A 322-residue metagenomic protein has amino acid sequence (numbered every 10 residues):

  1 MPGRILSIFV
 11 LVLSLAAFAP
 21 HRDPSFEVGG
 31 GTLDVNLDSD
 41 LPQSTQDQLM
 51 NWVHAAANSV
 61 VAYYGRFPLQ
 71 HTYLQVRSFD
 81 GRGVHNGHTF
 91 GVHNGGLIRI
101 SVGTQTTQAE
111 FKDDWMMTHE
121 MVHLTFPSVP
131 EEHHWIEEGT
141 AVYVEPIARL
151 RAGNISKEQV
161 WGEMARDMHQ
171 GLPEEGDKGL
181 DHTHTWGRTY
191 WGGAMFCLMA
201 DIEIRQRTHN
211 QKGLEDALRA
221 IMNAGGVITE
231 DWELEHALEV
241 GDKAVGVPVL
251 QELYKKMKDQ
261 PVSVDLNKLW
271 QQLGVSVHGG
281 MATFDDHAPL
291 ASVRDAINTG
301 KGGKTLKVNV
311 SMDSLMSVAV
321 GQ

Functional and structural regions predicted by a protein language model:
M1-F9: Bacterial N-terminal signal peptides that target proteins for export
G3, L13-P24: Bacterial Sec-dependent signal peptides at the C-terminal "C-region" and cleavage site
R22-V129, H133: Juxtacatalytic substrate-recognition/specificity segment
T32, G226-Q322: Beta/coil-rich, acidic/histidine-enriched accessory regions frequently appended to metallopeptidases
Q43-A55, T107-K112, M116, E131-W135 (+8 more regions): Soluble non-cytosolic domains of exported or imported proteins
A57-Y64, E120, T125, V129 (+9 more regions): Sec/Tat-exported extracytoplasmic proteins
Y63-V76, S128-H134, A152-V160, R207 (+2 more regions): Surface-exposed patches in mature extracellular/periplasmic domains of secreted proteins
E132-D201, R207-T208, L214, N223-I228: Acidic/His/Gly-enriched intrinsically disordered linker/tail segments that often contain short helix/coil "MoRF-like"
